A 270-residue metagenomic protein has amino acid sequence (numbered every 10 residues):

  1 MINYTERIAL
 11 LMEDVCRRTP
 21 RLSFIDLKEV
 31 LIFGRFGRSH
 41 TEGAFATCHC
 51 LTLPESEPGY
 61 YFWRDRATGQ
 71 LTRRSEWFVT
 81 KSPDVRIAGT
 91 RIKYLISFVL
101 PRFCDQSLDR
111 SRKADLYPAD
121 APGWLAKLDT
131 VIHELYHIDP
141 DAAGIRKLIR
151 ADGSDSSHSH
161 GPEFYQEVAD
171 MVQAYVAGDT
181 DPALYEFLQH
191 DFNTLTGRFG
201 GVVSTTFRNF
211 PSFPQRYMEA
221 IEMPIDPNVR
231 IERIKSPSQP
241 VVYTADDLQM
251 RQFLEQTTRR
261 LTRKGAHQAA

Functional and structural regions predicted by a protein language model:
I2-S97, P101, D141-A270: Metalloprotease/metallohydrolase-associated module, dominated by Zn2+-dependent proteases
L100-T130: Short pre-active-site segment immediately N-terminal to the catalytic Zn-binding motif
D129-D141: Active-site recognition of the HExxH zinc-binding catalytic motif
